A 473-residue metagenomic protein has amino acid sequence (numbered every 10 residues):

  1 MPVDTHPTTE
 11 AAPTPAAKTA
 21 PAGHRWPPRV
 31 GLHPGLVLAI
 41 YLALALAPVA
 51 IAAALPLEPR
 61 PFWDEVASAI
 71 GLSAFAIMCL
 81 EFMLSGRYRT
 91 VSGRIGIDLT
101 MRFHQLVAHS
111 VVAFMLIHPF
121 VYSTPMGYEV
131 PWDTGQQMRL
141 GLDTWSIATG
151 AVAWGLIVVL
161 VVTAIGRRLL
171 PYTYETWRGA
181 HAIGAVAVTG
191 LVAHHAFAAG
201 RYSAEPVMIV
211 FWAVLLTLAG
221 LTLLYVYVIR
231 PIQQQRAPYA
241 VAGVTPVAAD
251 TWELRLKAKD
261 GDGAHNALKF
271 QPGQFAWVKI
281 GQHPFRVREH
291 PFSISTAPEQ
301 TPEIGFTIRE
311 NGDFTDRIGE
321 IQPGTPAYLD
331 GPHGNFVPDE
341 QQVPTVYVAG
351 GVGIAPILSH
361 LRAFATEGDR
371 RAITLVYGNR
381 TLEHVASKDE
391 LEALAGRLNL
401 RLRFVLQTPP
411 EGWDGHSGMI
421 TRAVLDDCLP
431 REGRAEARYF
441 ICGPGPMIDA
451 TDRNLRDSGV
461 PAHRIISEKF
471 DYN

Functional and structural regions predicted by a protein language model:
M1-G31: Short, Lys/Arg-rich, polar N-terminal cytosolic tail immediately upstream of the first transmembrane signal-anchor
P2-D4, G96, T245, G305: Membrane-interface and transmembrane segments of multi-pass membrane proteins
T19-P21, W26-P27, H33-A39, A45-P48 (+8 more regions): FNR/FR-type flavoprotein reductase catalytic core
I51-E65: Short, hydrophobic transmembrane alpha-helix segments
F62-W63, L99-M101: Helix-boundary and loop/linker segments of multi-pass membrane transporters
Q233-Y328, A365, R371, N379-T381 (+2 more regions): Ferredoxin-reductase
